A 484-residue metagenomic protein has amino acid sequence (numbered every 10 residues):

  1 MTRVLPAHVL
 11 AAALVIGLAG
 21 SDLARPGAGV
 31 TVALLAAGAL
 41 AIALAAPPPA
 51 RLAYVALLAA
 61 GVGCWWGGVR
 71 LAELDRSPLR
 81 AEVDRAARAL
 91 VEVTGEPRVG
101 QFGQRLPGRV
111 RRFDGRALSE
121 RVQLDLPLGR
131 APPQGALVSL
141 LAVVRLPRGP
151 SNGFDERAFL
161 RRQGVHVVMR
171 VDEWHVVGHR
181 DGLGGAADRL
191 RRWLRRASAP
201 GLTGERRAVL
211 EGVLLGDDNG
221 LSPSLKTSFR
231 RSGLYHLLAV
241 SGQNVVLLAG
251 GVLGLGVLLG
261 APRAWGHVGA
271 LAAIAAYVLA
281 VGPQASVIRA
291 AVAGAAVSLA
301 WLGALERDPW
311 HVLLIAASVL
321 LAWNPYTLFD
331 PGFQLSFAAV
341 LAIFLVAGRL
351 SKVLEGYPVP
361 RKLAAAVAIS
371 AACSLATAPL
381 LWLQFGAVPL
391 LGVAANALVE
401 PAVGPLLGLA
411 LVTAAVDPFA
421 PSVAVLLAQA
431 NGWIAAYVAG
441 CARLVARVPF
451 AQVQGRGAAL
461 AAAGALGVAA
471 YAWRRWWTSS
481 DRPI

Functional and structural regions predicted by a protein language model:
M1, V15-I16, G20, P107 (+8 more regions): N-terminal transmembrane-helix/juxtamembrane module of multi-pass inner/ER membrane proteins
M1-L79, R289: N-terminal leader/targeting segments
T2, A7-V9, G17, R25 (+5 more regions): Hydrophobic alpha-helical transmembrane segments in multi-pass membrane proteins
T2-R3, Y54-H236: Membrane-interface helix/helix-cap signal primarily in integral membrane proteins
R76-V83, V445-G457: Acidic, glycine-enriched loop/beta-strand segments at the rims of small-molecule binding/catalytic pockets
G212, G216, L271, A430-W433: Short acidic/histidine-centered micro-motifs embedded in hydrophobic/aromatic stretches that mark compact functional
V340-F450: Alpha-helical transmembrane segments of multi-pass integral membrane proteins
